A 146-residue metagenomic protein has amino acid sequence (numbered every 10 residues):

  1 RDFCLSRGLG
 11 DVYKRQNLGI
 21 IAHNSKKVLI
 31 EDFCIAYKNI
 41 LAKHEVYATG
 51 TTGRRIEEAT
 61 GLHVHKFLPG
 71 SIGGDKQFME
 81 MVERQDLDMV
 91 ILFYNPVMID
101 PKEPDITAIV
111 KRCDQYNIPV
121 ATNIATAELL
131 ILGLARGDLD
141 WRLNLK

Functional and structural regions predicted by a protein language model:
R1-Y13: Single conserved hydrophobic/aromatic residue that forms the stacking wall/gate of nucleotide- or nucleobase-binding
R15-N17, H63: Residues that mark the start of a beta-strand
K43-T52: Short internal beta-strands
E45, L62-G73, W141-N144: Short hydrophobic/aromatic-enriched beta-strand-loop microsegments
Y47, V110-L130: Short, acidic/small-residue loops that bind anionic groups at enzyme active sites
G74-R112: Mid-chain, well-packed structural core segment of small domains
A125-K146: Short, glycine-/small-residue-rich phosphate/pyrophosphate-handling segment
